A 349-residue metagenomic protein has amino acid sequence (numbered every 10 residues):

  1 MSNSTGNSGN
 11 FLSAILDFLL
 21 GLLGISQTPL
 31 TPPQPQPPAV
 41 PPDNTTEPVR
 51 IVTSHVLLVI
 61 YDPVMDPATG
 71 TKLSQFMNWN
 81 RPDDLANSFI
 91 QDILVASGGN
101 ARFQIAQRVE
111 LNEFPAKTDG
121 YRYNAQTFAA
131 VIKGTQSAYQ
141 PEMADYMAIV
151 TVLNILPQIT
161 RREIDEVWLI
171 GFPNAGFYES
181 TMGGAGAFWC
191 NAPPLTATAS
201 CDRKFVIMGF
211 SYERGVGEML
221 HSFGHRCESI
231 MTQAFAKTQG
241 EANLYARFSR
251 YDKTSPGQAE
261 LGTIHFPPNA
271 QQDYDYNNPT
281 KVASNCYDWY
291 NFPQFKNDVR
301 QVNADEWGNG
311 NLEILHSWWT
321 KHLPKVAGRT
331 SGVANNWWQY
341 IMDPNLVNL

Functional and structural regions predicted by a protein language model:
S2-S4, D17-P38: Low-complexity, charge- and small-residue-enriched intrinsically disordered regions
P41-F76, A234-L349: Replace "(M1/M4/M9/M12/WLM)" with "(e.g., M1/M4/M8/M9/M12/M26/WLM)" and add "not limited to" to clarify scope
P41-P157, Y178: Propeptide-to-catalytic entry region of secreted or membrane-anchored zinc metalloproteases
Y61-P63, I170-N174, F210-S211, S229: Active-site-proximal beta-strand/loop segments in catalytic clefts of secreted hydrolases
P115, G176-E179, C227-E228, F235-A236: Short catalytic/ligand-binding loop motif for oxyanion handling, primarily in non-cytosolic enzymes, centered on
I155-L195: Auxiliary, metal-adjacent structural segments of Zn-dependent hydrolase domains
A185-S211: Active-site scaffold of zinc-dependent metalloenzymes
E213-Q233: Active-site recognition of the HExxH zinc-binding catalytic motif
